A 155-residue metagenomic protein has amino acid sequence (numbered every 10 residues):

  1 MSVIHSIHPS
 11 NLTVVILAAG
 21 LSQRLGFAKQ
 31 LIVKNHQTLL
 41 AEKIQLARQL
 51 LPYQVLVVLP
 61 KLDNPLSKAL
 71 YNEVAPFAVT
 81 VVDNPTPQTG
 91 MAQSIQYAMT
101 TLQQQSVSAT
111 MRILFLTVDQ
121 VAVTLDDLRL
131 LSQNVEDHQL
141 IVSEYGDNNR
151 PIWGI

Functional and structural regions predicted by a protein language model:
M1-F27: N-terminal nucleotide-binding beta1-loop-alpha1 segment
S2-H5, L40-T110: Conserved N-terminal catalytic core of the sugar/cofactor nucleotidyltransferase
L12-T13, Y53, M111, Q139: Conserved acidic residues
V14-I16, L56-V57, L114-F115: Structural beta-sheet core signal
L17-A19, P60, V118: Cofactor-binding loop segments of dinucleotide-utilizing enzymes, especially the Rossmann-like FAD- and NAD(P)+-binding
F27-Q37: Short alpha-helical oligomerization interface
L31, V81, L140-V142: Conserved beta-strand scaffold positions in the cores of enzyme catalytic domains, especially in NTP/NDP-utilizing
Q88-G154: Conserved beta-loop-beta/alpha segment of the NTase-like Rossmann-fold superfamily that binds/positions NTPs
